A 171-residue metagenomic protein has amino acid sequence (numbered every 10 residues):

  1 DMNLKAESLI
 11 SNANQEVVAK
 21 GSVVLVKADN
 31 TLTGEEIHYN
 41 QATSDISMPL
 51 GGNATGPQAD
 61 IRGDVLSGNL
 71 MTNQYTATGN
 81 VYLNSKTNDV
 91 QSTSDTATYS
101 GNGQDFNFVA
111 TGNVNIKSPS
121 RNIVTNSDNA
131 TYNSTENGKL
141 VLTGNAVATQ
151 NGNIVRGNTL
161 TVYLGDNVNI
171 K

Functional and structural regions predicted by a protein language model:
D1-K171: N-terminal amphipathic/hydrophobic interface segments
